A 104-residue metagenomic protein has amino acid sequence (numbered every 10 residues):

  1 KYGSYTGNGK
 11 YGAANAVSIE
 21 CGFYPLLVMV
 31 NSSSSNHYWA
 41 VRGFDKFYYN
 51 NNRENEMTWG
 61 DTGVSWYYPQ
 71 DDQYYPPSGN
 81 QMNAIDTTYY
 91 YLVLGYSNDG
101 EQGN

Functional and structural regions predicted by a protein language model:
K1-N104: Surface-exposed molecular-recognition determinants
